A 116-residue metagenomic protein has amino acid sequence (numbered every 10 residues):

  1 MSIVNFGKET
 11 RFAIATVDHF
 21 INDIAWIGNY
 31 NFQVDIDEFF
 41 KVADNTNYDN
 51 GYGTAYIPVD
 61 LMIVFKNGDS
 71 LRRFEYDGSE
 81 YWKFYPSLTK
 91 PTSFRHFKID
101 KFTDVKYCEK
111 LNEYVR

Functional and structural regions predicted by a protein language model:
M1-R116: Acidic interaction surfaces
